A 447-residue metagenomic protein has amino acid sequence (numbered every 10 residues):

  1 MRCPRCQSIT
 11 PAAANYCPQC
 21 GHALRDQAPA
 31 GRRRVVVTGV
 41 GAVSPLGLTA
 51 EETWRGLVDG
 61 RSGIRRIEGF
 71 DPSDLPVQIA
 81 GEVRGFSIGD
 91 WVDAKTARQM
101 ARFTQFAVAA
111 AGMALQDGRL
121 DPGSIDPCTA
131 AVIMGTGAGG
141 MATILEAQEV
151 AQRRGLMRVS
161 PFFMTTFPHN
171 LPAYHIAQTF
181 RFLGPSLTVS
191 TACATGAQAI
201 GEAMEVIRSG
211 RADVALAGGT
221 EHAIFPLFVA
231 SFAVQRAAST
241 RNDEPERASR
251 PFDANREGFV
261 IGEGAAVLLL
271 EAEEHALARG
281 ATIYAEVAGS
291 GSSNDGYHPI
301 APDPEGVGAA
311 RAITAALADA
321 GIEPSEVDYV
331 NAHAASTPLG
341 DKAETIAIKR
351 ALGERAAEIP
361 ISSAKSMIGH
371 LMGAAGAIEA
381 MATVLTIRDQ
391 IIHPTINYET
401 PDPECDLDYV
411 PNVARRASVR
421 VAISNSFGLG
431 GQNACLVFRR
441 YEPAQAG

Functional and structural regions predicted by a protein language model:
M1-A28: Cys/His-rich metal-coordination motifs, chiefly Zn-binding "fingers/knuckles"
A28-T96, G118, E274-E286, M381-T395 (+1 more regions): ACP-dependent fatty acid/polyketide chain-elongation machinery
R34-T38, R61-R66, D243-A320, E326-Y329 (+2 more regions): Condensing-enzyme catalytic core mediating Claisen C-C bond formation in acyl metabolism
V37, V58-T191, T220-V229, P324-G340: Conserved beta-ketoacyl condensing-enzyme motif
A42-L46, E51, A94-G112, V159-P168 (+5 more regions): Active-site pocket-shaping loop/turn-to-helix segments
A107-L120, H169-E221, F259-A281, H370-I392 (+1 more regions): Active-site-proximal alpha-helical scaffold in enzymes
R153-S160, G201, E205, V214 (+5 more regions): Glycine-/small-residue-rich "gating" segment that lines the acyl/pantetheine channel and substrate pocket
R211-E257, S290-P304, A332-D341, E358-D408: Acyl-CoA/ACP chain-elongation machinery
